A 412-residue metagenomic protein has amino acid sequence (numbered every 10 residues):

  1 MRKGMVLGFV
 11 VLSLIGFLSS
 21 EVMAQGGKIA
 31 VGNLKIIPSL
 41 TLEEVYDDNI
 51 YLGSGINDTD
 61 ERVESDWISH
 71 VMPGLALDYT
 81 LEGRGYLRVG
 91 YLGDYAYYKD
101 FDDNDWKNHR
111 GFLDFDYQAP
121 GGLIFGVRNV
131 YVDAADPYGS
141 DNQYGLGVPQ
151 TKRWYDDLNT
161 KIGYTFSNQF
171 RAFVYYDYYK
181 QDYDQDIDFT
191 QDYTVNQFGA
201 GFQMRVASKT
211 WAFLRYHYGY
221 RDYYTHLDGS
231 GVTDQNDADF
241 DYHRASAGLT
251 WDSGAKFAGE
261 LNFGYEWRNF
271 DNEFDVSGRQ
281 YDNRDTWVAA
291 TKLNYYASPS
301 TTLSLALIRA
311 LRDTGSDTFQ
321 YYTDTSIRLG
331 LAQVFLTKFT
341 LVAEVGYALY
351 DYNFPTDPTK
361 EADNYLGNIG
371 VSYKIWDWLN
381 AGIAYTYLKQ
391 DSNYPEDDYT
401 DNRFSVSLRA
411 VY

Functional and structural regions predicted by a protein language model:
M1-G8: Bacterial N-terminal signal peptides that target proteins for export
G8-F17: Bacterial N-terminal signal peptides
L18-A24: Sec/Tat signal peptide C-region and signal peptidase I cleavage site
A24-Y412: Gram-negative and organellar
